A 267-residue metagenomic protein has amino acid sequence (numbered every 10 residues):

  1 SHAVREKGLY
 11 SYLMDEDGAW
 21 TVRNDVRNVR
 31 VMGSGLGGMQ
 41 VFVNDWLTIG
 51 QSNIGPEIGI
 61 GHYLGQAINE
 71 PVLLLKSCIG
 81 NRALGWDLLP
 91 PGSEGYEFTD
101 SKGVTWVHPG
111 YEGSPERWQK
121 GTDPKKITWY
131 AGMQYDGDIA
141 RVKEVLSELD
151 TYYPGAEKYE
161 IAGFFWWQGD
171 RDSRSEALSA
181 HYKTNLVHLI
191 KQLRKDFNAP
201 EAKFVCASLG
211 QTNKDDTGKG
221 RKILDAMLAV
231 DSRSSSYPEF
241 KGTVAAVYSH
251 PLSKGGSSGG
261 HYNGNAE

Functional and structural regions predicted by a protein language model:
S1-E267: Cell-envelope and extracellular/periplasmic
